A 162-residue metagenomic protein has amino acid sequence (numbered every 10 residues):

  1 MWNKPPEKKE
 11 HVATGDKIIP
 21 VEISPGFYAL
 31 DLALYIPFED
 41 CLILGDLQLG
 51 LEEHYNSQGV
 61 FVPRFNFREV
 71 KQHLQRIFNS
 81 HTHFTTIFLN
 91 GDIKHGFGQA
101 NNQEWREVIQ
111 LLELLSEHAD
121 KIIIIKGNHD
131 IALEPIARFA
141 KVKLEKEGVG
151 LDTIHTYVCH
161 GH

Functional and structural regions predicted by a protein language model:
M1-D31, Y35: Basic, amphipathic N-terminal segments that precede the first structured/catalytic domain
H11, A33, L44-G45, H54: Hydrophobic, well-ordered secondary-structure scaffolds
A13, T85, D152-H155: Intrinsically disordered/low-complexity terminal segments and short unstructured peptides
I23-G26, F38-D40, K141, T153-T156: Residue-level detection of beta-strand-connecting loop/turn positions
L30, P37-F38, H83, H118 (+1 more regions): Residue-level preference for short coil/turn positions at secondary-structure junctions
D31-Y35, K146-Y157: Short acidic loop-to-beta-strand element that houses the catalytic metal-binding Asp/Glu of nuclease active sites
C41-Q48, H155-H162: Active-site-proximal beta-strand elements of phosphoester/diester hydrolases
L42-L44, L51-G150: Core catalytic region of metal-dependent phosphoesterases/phosphodiesterases, especially metallo-beta-lactamase-like
